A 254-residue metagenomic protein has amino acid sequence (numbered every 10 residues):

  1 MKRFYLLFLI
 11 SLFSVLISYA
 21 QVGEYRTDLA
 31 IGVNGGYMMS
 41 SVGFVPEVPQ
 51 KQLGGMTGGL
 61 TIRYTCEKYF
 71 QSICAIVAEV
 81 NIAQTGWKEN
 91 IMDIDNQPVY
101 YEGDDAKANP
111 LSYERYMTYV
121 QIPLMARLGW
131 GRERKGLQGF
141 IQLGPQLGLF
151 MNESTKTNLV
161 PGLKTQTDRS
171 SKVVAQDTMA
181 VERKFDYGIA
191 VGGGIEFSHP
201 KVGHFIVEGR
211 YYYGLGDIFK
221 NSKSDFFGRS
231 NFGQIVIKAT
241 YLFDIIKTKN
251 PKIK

Functional and structural regions predicted by a protein language model:
L7-V15: Bacterial N-terminal signal peptides
Q21-D28, E67-C74, G131-Q138, H199-H204 (+1 more regions): Short loop/turn motifs that connect adjacent beta-strands in outer-membrane beta-barrel proteins
Q21-R63, E182, L242-D244, K254: Short glycine/proline- and aromatic-enriched beta-strand/turn motifs that initiate or cap beta-hairpins
R26, D186, G194-K254: Predominantly the C-terminal beta-signal and adjacent terminal strand-loop region of outer-membrane beta-barrel
L29, R63-L159, K238-T240: Gram-negative (and chloroplast) outer-membrane scaffold detector with strong preference for beta-barrel transmembrane
M38-V42, A83-W87, Q146-N152, Y212-G216 (+1 more regions): Structural signature of outer-membrane beta-barrel domains
V42-Q52, T85-Y119, F150-D186, D217-Q234: Extracellular/periplasm-exposed beta-strand and loop segments of Gram-negative cell-envelope proteins, dominated by
K68, V120, A126-I206, Y212-K220: Outer-membrane beta-barrel transmembrane domain signature
